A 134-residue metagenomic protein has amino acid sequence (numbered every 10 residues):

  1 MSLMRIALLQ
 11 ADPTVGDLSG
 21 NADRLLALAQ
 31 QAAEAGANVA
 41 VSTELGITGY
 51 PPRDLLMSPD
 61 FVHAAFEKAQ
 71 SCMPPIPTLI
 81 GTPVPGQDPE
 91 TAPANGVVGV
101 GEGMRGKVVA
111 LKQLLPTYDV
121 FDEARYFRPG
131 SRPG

Functional and structural regions predicted by a protein language model:
M1-G134: Enzyme catalytic cores with a strong preference for nitrogen-chemistry domains
